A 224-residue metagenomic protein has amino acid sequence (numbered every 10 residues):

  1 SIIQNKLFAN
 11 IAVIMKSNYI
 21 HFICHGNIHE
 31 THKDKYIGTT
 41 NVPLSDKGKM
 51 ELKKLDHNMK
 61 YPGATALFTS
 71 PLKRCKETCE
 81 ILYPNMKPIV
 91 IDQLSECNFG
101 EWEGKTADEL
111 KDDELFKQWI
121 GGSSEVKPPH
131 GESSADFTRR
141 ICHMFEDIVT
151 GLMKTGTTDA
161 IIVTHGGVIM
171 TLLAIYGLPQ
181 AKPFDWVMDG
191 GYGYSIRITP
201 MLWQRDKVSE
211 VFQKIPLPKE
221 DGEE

Functional and structural regions predicted by a protein language model:
S1-I14: N-terminal amphipathic/basic-hydrophobic helices that include classical n-h-c signal peptides and signal-anchor
K16, P62-Q93, A174, R197-E224: Conserved histidine-centered catalytic loops in small-molecule metabolism enzymes
I20, G156-G166: Generic beta-sheet signal
I23-M86: Active-site-proximal alpha-helix that buttresses catalytic centers in soluble enzyme cores
K60-G63, I148-T158: Glycine-rich phosphate-binding loop signature in dinucleotide/nucleotide-binding domains
T69-S70, R139, V163-T164: Short beta-strand scaffold positions
L82-C142: Phosphate-handling substructures
P179-K207: Domain-level recognition of soluble alpha/beta enzyme cores, biased toward histidine phosphatases/phosphomutases
